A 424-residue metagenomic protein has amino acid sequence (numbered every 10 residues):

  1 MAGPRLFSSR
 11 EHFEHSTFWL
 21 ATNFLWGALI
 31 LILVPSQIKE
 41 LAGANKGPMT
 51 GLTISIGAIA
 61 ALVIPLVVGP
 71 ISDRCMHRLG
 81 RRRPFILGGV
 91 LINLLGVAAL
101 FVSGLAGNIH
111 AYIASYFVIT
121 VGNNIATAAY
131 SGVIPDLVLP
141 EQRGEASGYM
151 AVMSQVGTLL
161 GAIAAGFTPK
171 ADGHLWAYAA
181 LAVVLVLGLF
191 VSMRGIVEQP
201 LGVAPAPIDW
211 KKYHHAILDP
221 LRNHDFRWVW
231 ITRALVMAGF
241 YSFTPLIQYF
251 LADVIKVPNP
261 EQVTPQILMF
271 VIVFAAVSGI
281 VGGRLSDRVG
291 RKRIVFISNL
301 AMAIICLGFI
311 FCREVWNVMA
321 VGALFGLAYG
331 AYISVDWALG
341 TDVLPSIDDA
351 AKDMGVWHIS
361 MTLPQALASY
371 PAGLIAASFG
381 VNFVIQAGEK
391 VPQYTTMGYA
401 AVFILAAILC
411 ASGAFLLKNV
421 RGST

Functional and structural regions predicted by a protein language model:
M1-S9, Q199-I231: Juxtamembrane intracellular "pre-TM" segments in multi-pass secondary transporters
A2-A58, R227-T232, V236-V257: Helix-loop boundary and gating motifs at the non-cytosolic
G51-S72, M269-V281: Central cavity-lining transmembrane alpha-helices of secondary-active solute carriers, predominantly the Major
G57-L62, G144-P169, H358-S369: Glycine-rich segments within core transmembrane alpha-helices of 12-TM secondary carriers
R81-R83, F167-V183, L374-I408: A membrane-interface helix-boundary motif in multi-pass transporters
R82-A99, R293-G308: Structural signature of the two symmetry-related core transmembrane helices
F101, L187-I196, Y399-T424: Multi-pass alpha-helical transporter architecture, strongest for 12-TM Major Facilitator/SLC carriers used
D348-V381: A late C-terminal transmembrane helix in Major Facilitator Superfamily
